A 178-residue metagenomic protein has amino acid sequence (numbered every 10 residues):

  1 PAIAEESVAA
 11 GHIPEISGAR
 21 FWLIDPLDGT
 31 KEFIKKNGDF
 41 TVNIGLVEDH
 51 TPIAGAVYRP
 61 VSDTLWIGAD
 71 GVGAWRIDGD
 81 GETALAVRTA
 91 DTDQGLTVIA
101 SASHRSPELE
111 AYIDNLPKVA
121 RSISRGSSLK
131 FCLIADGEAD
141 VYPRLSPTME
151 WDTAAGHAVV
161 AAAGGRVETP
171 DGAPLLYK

Functional and structural regions predicted by a protein language model:
P1, R20-W22, A54-G55, T97 (+2 more regions): Structural motif
P1-D49, A56: Flexible, acidic active-site loops/lids enriched in D/E/S/T/G that coordinate Mg2+ and/or position polar
A2-S7, G81, G172-A173: Short gly/ser/thr-rich secondary-structure transition/capping motifs
E5, S101, S124-R125, R144 (+1 more regions): Conserved beta-strand termini and adjacent loop/short-helix elements that scaffold enzyme active sites in alpha/beta
V8, N37, Y58, G71 (+3 more regions): Residue-level structural signal for beta-strand termini and adjacent loop
I44-C132: Acidic beta-strand-loop-alpha-helix segment within the catalytic core of divalent metal-dependent phosphate-processing
E110-L116, F131-K178: Oxyanion/phosphate-interacting regions
